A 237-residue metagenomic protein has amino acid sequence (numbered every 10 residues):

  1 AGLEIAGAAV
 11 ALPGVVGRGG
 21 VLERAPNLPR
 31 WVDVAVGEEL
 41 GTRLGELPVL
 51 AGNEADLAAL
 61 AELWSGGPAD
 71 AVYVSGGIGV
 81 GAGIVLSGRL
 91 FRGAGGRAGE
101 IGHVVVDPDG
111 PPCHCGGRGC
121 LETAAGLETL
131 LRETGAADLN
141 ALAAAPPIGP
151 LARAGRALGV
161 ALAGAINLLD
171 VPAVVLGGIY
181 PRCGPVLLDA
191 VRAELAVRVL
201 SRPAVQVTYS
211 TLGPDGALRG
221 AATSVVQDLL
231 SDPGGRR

Functional and structural regions predicted by a protein language model:
A1-A6, G41-L47, S65-G66, D109-P112 (+1 more regions): ATP-binding/phosphotransfer module of carbohydrate and carboxylate kinases, centering on a glycine-rich
A1-A9, G14-V72, V186-V197: Glycine-rich phosphate-binding loop and adjoining helix at the ATP-binding site of ATP-dependent phosphoryl-transfer
P13-V16, G77-G79, Y180-P181: Short glycine-rich anion-binding loops that position phosphate/pyrophosphate groups of nucleotides and phosphorylated
V36-E38, G93, G99-V106, R192-L200: Acidic-glycine-rich active-site phosphate/pyrophosphate-binding loop
A69-A124: Glycine-rich phosphate-binding loop of actin/hexokinase-like ATP-binding domains
